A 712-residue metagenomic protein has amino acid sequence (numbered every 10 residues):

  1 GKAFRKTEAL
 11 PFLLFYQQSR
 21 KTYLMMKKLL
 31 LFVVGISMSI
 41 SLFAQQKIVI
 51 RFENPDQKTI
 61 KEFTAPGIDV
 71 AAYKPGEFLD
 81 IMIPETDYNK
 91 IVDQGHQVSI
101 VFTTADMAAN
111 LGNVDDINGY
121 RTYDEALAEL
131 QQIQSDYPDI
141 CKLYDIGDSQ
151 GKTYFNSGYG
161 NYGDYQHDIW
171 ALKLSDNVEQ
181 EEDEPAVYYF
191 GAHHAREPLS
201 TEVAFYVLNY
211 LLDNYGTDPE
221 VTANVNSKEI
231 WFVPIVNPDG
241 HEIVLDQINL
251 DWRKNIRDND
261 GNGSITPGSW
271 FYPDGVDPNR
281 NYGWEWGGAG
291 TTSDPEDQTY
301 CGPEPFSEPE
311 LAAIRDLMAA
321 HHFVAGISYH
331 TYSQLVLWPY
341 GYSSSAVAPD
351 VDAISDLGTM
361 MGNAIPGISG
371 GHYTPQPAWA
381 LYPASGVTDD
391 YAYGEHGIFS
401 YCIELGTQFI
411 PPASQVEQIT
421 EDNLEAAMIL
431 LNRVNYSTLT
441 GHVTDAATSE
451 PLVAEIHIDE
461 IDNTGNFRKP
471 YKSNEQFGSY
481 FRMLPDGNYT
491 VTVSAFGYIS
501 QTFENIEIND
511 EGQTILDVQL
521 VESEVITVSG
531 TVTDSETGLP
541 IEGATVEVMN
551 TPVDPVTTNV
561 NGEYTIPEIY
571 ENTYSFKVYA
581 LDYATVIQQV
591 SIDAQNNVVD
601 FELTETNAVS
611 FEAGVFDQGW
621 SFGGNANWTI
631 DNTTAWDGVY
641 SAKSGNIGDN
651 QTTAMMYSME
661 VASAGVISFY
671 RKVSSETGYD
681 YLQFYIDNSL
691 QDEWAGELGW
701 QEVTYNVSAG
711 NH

Functional and structural regions predicted by a protein language model:
D168, K228-E229, V233, D239 (+2 more regions): Metallocarboxypeptidase
L439-A446, V518, I526-D534, G562 (+1 more regions): A short, amphipathic beta-strand motif
E450-L484, P540, V548-P567: Short, acidic Ser/Thr/Gly-rich low-complexity loop/linker segments typical of extracellular and cell-surface proteins
G478, D486-G497, E571-D582, H712: A short, solvent-exposed beta-strand micro-motif common in secreted/extracellular proteins
F496-D517, Y579-V599, T604: Structured interaction patches on ligand/partner-binding surfaces of diverse proteins
N607-K643, D649: Extracellular glycan-recognition surfaces and repeat-rich motifs
Y640-E660, V666, W700-T704: Short beta-strands within extracellular/lumenal beta-sheet-rich domains
I686-N711: Extracellular carbohydrate recognition and processing domains and analogous Trp-centered ligand-binding platforms
